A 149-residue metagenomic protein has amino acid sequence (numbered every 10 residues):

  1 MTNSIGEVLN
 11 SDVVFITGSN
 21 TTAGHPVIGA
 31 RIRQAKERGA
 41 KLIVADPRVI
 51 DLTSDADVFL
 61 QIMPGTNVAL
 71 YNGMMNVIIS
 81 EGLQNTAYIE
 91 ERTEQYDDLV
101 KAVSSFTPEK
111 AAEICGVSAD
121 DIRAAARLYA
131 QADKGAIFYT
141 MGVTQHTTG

Functional and structural regions predicted by a protein language model:
M1-G149: Cofactor-pocket helix-loop regions in the catalytic cores of large enzyme subunits
